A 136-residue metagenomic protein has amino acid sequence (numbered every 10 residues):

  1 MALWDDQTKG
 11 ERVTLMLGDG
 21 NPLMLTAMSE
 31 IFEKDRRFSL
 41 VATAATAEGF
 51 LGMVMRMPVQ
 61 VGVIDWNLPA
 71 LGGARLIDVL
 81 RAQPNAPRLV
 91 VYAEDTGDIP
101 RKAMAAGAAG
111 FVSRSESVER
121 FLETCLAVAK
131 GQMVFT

Functional and structural regions predicted by a protein language model:
M1-T14, M24: Non-catalytic signal-transmission and effector/linker regions of two-component phosphorelay proteins
T43-V61: Acidic, metal-coordinating helix/loop segments flanking the phosphotransfer/catalytic sites of two-component signaling
T46, G72-R75: Acidic catalytic/metal-coordinating carboxylates
I64-N67: Active-site residues of response regulator receiver
A74-N85: Short amphipathic alpha-helix used as the core "switch/output" element in two-component signaling
A86-T96: A short, hydrophobic beta-strand element within the central beta-sheet of small alpha/beta folds
D98, E116-A129, M133: C-terminal output helix
